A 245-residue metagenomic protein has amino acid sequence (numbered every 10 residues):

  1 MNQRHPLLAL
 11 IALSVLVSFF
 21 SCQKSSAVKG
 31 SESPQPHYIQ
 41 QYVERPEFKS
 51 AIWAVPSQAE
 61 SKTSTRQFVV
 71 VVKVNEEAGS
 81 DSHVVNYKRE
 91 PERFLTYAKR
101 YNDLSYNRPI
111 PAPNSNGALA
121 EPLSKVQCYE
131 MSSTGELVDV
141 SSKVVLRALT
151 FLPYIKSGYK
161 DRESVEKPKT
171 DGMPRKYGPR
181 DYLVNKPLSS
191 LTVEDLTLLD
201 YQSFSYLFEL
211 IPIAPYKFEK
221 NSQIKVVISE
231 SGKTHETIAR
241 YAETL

Functional and structural regions predicted by a protein language model:
M1-A9: Bacterial N-terminal signal peptides that target proteins for export
I11-S14: Hydrophobic membrane-insertion alpha-helices, especially the h-region of bacterial N-terminal signal peptides
S18-S21: C-terminal motif of bacterial Sec signal peptides marking the signal peptidase cleavage site
Q23-L245: Non-catalytic macromolecular-recognition regions in eukaryotic signaling proteins
